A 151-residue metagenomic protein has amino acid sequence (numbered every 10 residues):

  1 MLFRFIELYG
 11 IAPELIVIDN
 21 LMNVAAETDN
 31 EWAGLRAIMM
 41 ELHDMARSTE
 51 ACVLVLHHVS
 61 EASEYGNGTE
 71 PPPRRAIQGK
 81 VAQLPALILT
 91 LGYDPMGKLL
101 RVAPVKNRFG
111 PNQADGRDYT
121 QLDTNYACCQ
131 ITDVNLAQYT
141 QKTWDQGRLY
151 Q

Functional and structural regions predicted by a protein language model:
M1-I16, R47-T49, E61-Q151: C-terminal regions of RecA-like/P-loop NTPase motor modules
D19-L21: Walker B catalytic acidic pair
N23, V59: Short glycine-rich anion-binding loops that position phosphate/pyrophosphate groups of nucleotides and phosphorylated
A25-R36, Y65-P73: Flexible beta-alpha connector loops of hexameric P-loop NTPases
A37-S48: Catalytic-core regions built around general acid/base machinery
A51, V55-H58: Conserved H-loop
